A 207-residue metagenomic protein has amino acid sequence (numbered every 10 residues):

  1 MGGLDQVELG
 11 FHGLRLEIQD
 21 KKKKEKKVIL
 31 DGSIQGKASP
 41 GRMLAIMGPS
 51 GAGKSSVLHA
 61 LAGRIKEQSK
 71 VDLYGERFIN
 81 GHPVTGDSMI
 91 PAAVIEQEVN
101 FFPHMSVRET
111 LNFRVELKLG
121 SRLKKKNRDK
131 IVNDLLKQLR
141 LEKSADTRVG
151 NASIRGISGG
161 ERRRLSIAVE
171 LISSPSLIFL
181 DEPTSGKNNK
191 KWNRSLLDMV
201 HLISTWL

Functional and structural regions predicted by a protein language model:
G36-S39, A62-G63, K70-S88, A152: Conserved ABC transporter NBD signature motif
M47-S50: The feature captures the beta-strand-to-loop junction immediately N-terminal to the Walker
A52, S69, T85-D87, E98-E109 (+1 more regions): Conserved catalytic motifs of ABC-family nucleotide-binding domains
A60, V94-E98, P103-G120, I131-D134: Q-loop/switch helix immediately C-terminal to the Walker
N112, N127-T147: Conserved ABC ATPase "signature" region
I167-A168, S195: Hydrophobic anchor residue at the start of the ABC signature
L171-S176: A short, proline-enriched helix->beta-strand linker immediately N-terminal to the Walker B motif in ABC-type P-loop
I178-E182: Catalytic Walker B motif of ABC-type/P-loop ATPase nucleotide-binding domains
